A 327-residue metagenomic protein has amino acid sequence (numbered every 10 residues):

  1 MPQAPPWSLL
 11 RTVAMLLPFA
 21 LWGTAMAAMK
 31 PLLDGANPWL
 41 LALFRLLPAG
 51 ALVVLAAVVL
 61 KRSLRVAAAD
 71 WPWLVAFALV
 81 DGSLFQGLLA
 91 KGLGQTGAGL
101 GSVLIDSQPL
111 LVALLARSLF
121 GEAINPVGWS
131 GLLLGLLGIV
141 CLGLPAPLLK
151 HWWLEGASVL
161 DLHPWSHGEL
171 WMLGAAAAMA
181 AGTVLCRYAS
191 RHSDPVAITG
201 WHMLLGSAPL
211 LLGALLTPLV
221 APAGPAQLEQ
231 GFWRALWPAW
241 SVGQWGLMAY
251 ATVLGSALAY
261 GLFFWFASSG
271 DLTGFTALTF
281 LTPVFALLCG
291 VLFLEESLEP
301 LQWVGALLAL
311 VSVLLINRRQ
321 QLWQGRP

Functional and structural regions predicted by a protein language model:
M1-L43, A51, W152-D194, P209-L212 (+1 more regions): Glycine-/small-residue-enriched transmembrane alpha-helix faces in small-molecule transporters and effluxers
W7-T12, G35-W39, L43, V66-P72 (+4 more regions): Juxtamembrane helix-entry segments on the extracytoplasmic side of multipass membrane proteins
L9-L10, L33-L84, P109-L111, L115 (+4 more regions): Transmembrane alpha-helices of multi-pass small-molecule transport proteins
A20-L21, A25-M26, V54-I105, A113 (+2 more regions): Specific transmembrane alpha-helical segments of multi-pass solute transporters/efflux pumps, especially DMT/EamA
A25, P48-L52, L104-S118, L133 (+3 more regions): Alpha-helical transmembrane segments of compact multi-pass small-molecule transporters, enriched in specific families
L32, L41, R45, G92 (+7 more regions): Hydrophobic/aromatic residues within transmembrane alpha-helices of multi-pass small-molecule transporters
A42-F44, G82, Q86-G87, A98-Q108 (+3 more regions): Helix-helix packing/entry segments at the starts of transmembrane helices
V53, L115, I124-L149, W153-A157 (+4 more regions): Hydrophobic transmembrane alpha-helices of multi-pass small-molecule transport proteins
